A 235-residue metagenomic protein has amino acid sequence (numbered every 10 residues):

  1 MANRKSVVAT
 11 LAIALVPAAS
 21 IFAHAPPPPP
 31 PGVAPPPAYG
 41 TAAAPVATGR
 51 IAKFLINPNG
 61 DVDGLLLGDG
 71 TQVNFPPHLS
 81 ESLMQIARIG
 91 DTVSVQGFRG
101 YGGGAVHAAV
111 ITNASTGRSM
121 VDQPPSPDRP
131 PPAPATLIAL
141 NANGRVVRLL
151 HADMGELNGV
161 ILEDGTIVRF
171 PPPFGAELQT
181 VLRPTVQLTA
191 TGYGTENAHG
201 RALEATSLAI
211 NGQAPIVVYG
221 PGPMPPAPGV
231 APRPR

Functional and structural regions predicted by a protein language model:
M1-T10: Bacterial N-terminal signal peptides that target proteins for export
T10-A18: Bacterial N-terminal signal peptides
A25-A44, V121-A139: Short boundary/loop segments of OB/S1/cold-shock single-stranded nucleic-acid-binding domains
G40-N59, A135-M154: Structural detector for short beta-strands of small beta-barrel domains
P58-F75, D153-F170: OB-fold (S1/OB) nucleic-acid-binding surfaces
N59, F98-G103, Y193-A198: Short, charged beta-turn/beta-strand-edge "cap" motif at the junction between a beta-strand and an adjacent loop
L79-V95, F174-T191: Short nucleic-acid-contacting surface segments enriched for D/E, G, S/T with interspersed K/R
G102-P127, N197-P223: OB-fold/S1-family single-stranded nucleic acid-binding modules
